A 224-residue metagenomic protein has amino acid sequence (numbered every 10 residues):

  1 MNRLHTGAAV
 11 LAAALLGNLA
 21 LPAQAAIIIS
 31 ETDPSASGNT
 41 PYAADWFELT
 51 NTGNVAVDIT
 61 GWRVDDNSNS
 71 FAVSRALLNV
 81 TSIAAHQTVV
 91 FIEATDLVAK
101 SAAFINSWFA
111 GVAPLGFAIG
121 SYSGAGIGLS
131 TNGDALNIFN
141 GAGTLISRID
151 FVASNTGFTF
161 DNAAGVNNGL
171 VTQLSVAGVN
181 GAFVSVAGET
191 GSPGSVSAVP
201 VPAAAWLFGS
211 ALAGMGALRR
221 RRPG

Functional and structural regions predicted by a protein language model:
M1-R3, G224: N-terminal secretory signal peptides that target proteins for export/translocation
R3, G7-A13, G17-A26, S195-L212 (+1 more regions): Short, threonine-centered small-residue motifs that mark membrane-proximal processing/anchoring sites and TM-junction
L11, L19, V80, G120-Y122 (+5 more regions): N-terminal hydrophobic or amphipathic segments with adjacent small-residue motifs that include Sec signal peptides
L16-G17, T40-A43, L218: Short, low-complexity, intrinsically disordered N-terminal segments
A20, T32, V112, G191 (+1 more regions): Selective for proline/serine-rich intrinsically disordered segments in cytosolic/nuclear regulatory regions
Q24-L170: Activation on beta-sandwich/Ig-like modules and their edge loops
A164, N168-A198: A recurrent domain-boundary module in secreted/ectodomain proteins
G216-G224: C-terminal membrane-anchoring or membrane-association module
